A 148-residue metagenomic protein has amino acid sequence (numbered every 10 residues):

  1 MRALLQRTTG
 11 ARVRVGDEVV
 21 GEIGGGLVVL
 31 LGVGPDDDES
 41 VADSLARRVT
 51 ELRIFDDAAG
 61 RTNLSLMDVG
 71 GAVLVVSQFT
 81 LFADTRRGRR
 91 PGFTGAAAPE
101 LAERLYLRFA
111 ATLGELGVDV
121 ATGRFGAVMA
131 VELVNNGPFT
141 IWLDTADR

Functional and structural regions predicted by a protein language model:
R2-G126, N136-I141, T145-R148: Short Lys/Arg-rich amphipathic alpha-helical segments
E132-L133: C-terminal functional segments of enzyme domains
